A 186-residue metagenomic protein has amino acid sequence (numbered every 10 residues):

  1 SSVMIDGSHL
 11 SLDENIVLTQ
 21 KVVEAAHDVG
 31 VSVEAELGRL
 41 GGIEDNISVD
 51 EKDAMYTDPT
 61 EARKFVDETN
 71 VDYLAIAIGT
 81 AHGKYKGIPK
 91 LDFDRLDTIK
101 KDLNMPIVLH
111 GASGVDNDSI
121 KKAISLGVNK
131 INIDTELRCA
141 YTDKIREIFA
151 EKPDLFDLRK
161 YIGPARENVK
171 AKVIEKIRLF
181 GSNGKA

Functional and structural regions predicted by a protein language model:
S1-L103, N117, K121-I133, D143-E147 (+3 more regions): Alpha/beta enzyme core
D13, H110-G111, E167: Residue-level marker of alpha-helix boundaries and capping positions
D58, D92, M105, F156-D157 (+1 more regions): Poly-acidic low-complexity segments
P106-N117: Glycine-rich beta-to-alpha transition loops that act as phosphate-gripper elements at the mouths of alpha/beta enzyme
R146-A186: Extended, intrinsically disordered, low-complexity segments
